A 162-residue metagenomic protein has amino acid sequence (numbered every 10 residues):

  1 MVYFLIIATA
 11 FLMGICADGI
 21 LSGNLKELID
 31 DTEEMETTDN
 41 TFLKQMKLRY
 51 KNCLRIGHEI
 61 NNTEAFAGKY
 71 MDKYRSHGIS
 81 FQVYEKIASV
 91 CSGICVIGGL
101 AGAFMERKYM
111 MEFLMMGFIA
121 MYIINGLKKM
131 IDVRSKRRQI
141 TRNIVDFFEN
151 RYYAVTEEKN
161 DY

Functional and structural regions predicted by a protein language model:
M1-D30: N-terminal signal-anchor transmembrane alpha helix of single-pass membrane proteins, serving as the membrane-anchoring
G19-E27, I124-S135: Transmembrane signal-anchor/signal-peptide helices with a preference for the extracytoplasmic
I20-T63: Membrane-interface amphipathic/juxtamembrane segments adjacent to transmembrane helices
M46-K73, Y153-Y162: Acidic, Ser/Thr-rich low-complexity segments on the non-lumenal side of membrane proteins
L54, F104-M111, K128-K136: Short acidic, glycine/proline-enriched loop segments that cap or flank alpha-helices
M71-F118: Transmembrane alpha-helical segments and their cytosolic interface motifs in multi-pass membrane proteins
G117-I124, F147-R151: Internal, hydrophobic cores of structured domains that mediate oligomerization or house catalytic pockets within large
M130-Y162: Cytosolic/matrix-facing juxtamembrane and C-terminal tails of multi-pass cellular membrane proteins
